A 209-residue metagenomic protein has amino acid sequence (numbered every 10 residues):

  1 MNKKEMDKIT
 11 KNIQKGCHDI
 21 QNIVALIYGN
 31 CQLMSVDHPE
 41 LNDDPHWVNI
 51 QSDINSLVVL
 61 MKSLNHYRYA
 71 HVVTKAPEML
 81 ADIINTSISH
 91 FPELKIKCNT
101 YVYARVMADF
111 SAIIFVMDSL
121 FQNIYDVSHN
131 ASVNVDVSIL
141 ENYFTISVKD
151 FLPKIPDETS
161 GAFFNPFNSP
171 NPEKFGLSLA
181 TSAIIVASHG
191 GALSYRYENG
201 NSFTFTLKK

Functional and structural regions predicted by a protein language model:
M1-N12, G16, I20-S56, N65: Histidine phosphotransfer helical core of two-component systems
N30, D43-E93: Conserved DHp (HisKA) dimerization/phosphotransfer helix of two-component histidine kinases, i.e., the long coiled-coil
K95-R105: Conserved catalytic submotifs in the C-terminal HATPase_c
S132-N142: Short beta-strand/loop element within the Bergerat-fold HATPase_c
I155-F167: Short conserved segment of the HATPase_c
P172-A183: Glycine-rich phosphate-binding loop
I185-A187: Detector for a conserved hydrophobic position within an alpha-helical segment of the HATPase_c
G190-G191, Y195: Conserved glycine-rich
